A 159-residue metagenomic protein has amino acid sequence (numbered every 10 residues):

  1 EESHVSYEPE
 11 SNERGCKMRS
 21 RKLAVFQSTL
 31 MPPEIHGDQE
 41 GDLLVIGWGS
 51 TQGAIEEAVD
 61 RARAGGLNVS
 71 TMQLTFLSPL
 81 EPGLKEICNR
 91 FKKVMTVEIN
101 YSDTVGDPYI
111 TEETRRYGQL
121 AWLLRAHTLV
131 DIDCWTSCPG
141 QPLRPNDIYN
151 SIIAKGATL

Functional and structural regions predicted by a protein language model:
E1-I35: Conformationally flexible catalytic loops at phosphate/diphosphate-handling active centers
Y7, M31-N68, M72, S78-L84: Redox- and metal-dependent alpha/beta enzyme cores, enriched for Fe-S-associated oxidoreductases and cofactor-handling
G41, F91-K92: Short, well-ordered alpha-helix to beta-strand connector turns
E57-N68, E86-R90, T111-E112, L123-L129: Short, solvent-exposed amphipathic alpha-helical segments in soluble enzyme and RNA/protein-processing domains
M72-S78, W135-G140: Short beta->alpha junction loops
K92-I99: Acidic beta-strand-to-loop metal/phosphate-binding motif
I99-L159: Peripheral docking tails and interdomain loops at the edges of cofactor- or intermediate-handling domains
